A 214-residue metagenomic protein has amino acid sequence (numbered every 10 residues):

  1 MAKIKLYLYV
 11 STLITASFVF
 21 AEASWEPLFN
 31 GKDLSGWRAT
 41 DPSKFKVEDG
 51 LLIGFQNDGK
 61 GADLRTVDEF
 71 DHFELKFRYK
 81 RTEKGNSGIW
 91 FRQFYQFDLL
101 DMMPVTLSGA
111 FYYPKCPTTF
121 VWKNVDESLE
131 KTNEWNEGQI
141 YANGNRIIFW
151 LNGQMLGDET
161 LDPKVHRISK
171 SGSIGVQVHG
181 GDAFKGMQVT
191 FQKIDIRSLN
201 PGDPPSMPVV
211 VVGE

Functional and structural regions predicted by a protein language model:
M1-V10: Bacterial N-terminal signal peptides that target proteins for export
Y9-S17: Bacterial N-terminal signal peptides
A21-E214: Carbohydrate-interacting regions of secretory-pathway proteins
